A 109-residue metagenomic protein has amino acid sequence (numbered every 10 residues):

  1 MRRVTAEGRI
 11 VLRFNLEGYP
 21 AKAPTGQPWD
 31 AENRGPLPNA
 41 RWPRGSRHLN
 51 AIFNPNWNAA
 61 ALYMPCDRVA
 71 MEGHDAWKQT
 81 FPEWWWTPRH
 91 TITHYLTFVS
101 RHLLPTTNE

Functional and structural regions predicted by a protein language model:
M1-F14: Strand-helix-loop interaction patch of compact alpha/beta domains
G8, Y19-K22: Primarily extracytoplasmic ectodomains and periplasmic/lumenal surface modules that are beta-strand-rich
R13-P20, A31-R34: Compact, well-ordered interaction domains used in eukaryotic information-processing assemblies
P24-E109: Domain-scale recognition of soluble eukaryotic interaction modules
